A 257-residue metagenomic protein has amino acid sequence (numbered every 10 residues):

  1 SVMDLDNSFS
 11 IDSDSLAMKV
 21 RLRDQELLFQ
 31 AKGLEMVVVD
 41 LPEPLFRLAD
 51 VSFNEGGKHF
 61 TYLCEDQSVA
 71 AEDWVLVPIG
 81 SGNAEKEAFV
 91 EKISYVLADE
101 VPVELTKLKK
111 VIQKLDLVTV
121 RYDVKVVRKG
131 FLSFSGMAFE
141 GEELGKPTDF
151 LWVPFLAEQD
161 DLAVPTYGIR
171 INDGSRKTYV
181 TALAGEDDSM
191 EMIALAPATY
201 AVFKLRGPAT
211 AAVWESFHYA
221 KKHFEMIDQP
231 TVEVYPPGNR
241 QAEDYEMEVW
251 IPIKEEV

Functional and structural regions predicted by a protein language model:
S1-D4, P78-G80: Compact alpha/beta protein-protein interaction domains typified by the UBC
D4, S15-L16, V20-L22: Coiled-coil-based assembly segments and adjacent low-complexity tails used as scaffolding interfaces in eukaryotic
F9-S13: Acidic, low-complexity, intrinsically disordered interaction modules
S15-A17, F46-L48, E85, T178-V180 (+1 more regions): Broad gene-expression machinery/nucleic-acid interaction feature
K19-F60, D66-Q67, A71-V120: Terminal, basic amphipathic appendages of nucleotide-handling enzymes
K58-T61, A201-F203: Short small-residue beta-strand/loop micro-motif enriched in glycine and branched aliphatics
E65, G80, R206-T210: Short, charged/polar micro-motifs that form catalytic or ligand-binding hotspots
T119-V257: A solvent-exposed interaction/effector surface
